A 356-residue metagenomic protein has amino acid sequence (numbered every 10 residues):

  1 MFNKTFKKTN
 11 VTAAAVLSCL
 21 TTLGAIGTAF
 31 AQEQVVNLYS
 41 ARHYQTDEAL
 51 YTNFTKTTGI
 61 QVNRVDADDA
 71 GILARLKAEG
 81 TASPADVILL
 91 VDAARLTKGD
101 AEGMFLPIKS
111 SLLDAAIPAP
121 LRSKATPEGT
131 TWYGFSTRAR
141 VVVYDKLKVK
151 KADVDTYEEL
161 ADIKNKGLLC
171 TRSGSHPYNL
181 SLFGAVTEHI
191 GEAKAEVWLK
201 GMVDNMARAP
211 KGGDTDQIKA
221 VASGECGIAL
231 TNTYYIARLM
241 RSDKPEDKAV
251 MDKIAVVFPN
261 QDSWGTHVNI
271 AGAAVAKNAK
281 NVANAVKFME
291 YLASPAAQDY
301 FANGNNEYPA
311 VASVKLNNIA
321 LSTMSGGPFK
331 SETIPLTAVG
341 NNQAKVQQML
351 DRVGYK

Functional and structural regions predicted by a protein language model:
A31-K98, K356: Early extracytoplasmic/lumenal segment of secretory-pathway proteins
Y39-R42, E128-W132, Y144-K146, A152 (+3 more regions): Short beta-strand->loop
V65-R75, S83-L106, L112-I117, T137 (+1 more regions): Ligand-binding clamshell of periplasmic/extracellular solute-binding protein-like
S83-I88, L106-V142, E158, L169: A structural signal for short loop-to-beta-strand junctions that line the ligand-binding cleft of periplasmic/secreted
L96-M104, P127-D155, F183-G184, V268-A273: Periplasmic solute-binding protein
G174, Y178-S181, A185-P259: Ligand-binding pocket segment of bilobal, Venus flytrap-like solute-binding proteins
A271-T333: Mature extracytoplasmic/periplasmic domains
N318-K356: Extracellular/periplasmic bilobal clamshell ligand-binding domains
